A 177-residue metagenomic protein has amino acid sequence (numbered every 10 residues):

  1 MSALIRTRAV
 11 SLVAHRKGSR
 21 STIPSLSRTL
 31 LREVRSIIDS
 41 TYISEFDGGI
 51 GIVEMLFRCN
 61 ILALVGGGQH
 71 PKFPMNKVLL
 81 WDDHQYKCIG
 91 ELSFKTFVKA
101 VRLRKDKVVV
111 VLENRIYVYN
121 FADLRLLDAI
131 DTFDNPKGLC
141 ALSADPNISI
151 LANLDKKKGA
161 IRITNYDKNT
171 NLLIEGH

Functional and structural regions predicted by a protein language model:
M1-R6, E45-C59, V98-R104, F133-I148: Structural signature of eukaryotic scaffold interfaces centered on beta-propeller domains
T7-E45, I61, V65-H84: Beta-propeller domains
R8-L12, C59-A63, K99, K105-V109 (+3 more regions): Structural hallmark of WD40 beta-propellers
A14-R16, G66, L112-E113, N153-K157: Conserved strand-to-loop turn within each blade of WD40 beta-propeller repeats
T22-I38, L79-K87, R115-D134, I148 (+1 more regions): Per-blade loop-tip surfaces of WD-repeat and WD-like beta-propellers in eukaryotic adaptors/scaffolds
F46-G48, F94, H177: Conserved loop/turn at the beginning of each blade in beta-propeller domains
H70-M75, V110, L154-G159: Short, solvent-exposed loop/turn segments at conserved positions within beta-propeller repeat blades
C88-D145: Asp-box/WD-like beta-propeller blade repeats and closely related beta-sheet repeat scaffolds
